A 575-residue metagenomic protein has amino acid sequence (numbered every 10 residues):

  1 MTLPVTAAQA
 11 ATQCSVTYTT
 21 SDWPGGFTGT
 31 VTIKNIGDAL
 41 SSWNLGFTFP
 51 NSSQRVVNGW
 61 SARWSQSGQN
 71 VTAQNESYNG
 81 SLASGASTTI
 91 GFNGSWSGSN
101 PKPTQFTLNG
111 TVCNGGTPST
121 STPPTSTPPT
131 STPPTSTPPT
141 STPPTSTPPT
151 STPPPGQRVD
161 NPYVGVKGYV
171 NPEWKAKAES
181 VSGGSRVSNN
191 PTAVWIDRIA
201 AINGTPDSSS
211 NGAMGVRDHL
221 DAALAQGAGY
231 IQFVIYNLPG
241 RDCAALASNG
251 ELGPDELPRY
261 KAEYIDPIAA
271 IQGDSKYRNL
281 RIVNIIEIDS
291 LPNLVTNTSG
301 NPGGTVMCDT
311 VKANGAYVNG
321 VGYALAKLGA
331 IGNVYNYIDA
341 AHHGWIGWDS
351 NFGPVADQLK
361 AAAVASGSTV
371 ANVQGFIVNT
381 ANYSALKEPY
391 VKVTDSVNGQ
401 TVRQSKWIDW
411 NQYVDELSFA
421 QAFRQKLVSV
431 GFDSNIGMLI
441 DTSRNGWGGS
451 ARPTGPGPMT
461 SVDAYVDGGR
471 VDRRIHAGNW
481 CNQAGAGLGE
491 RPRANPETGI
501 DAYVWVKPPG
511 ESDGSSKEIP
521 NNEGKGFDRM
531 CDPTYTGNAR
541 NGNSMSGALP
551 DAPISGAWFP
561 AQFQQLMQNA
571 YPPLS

Functional and structural regions predicted by a protein language model:
M1-A10, T125, T130, T135 (+1 more regions): Secretory targeting and sorting signals
T2-V16, T120, T147, S151-T152: C-terminal region of N-terminal signal peptides and the immediate post-cleavage residues of exported proteins
T17-L40: Short beta-strand elements of extracellular/lumenal beta-sandwich folds
A39-S67: Short acidic, flexible loop segments centered on an aromatic residue
T48, S77, G156-S275, G489 (+1 more regions): N-terminal carbohydrate-binding/catalytic regions of secreted carbohydrate-active enzymes
T89-P118: Terminal connector regions
E173, E179-G183, I346, N351-F527: Surface-exposed substrate-engagement region within the catalytic domains of secreted or surface-exposed extracellular
T205, D221-Y337, P354-A361, G367-N372 (+1 more regions): Substrate-binding cleft of extracellular glycoside hydrolase catalytic domains
